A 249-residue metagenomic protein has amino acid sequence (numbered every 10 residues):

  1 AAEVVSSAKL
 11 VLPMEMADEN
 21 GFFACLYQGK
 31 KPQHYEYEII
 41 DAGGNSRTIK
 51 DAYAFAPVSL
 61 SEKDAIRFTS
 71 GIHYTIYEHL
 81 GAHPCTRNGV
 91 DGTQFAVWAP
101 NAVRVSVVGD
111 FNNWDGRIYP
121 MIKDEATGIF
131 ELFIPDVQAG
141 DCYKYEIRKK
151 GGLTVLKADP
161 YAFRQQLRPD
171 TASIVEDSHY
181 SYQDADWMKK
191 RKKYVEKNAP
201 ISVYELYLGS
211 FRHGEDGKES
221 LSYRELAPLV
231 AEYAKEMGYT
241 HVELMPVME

Functional and structural regions predicted by a protein language model:
A1-A8, K30, W98-V105, W114 (+1 more regions): Short proline/glycine-enriched turn/loop motifs at strand-loop junctions of beta-rich domains
V5-L12, A42, D110-W114, K150: Change "in extracellular beta-sheet-rich domains … of secreted and cell-surface proteins" to "in beta-sheet-rich domains
S6-A8, D110-N112, M121, A158-Q165: Short Gly/aromatic-enriched secondary-structure transition segments
D18-A99, G116, D124-E205, S210-K218 (+1 more regions): The feature marks proteins involved in alpha-glucan
V105, S202-L206, V242-L244: Hydrophobic faces of well-ordered beta-strands that scaffold small-molecule active sites in alpha/beta enzyme cores
G109, S210, P246: Residues that line or immediately flank small-molecule/substrate-binding pockets and catalytic motifs
K190-Y194, A227-G238: Short amphipathic alpha-helices and their capping/turn segments at secondary-structure boundaries
H213, L221, E232-E249: Aromatic-lined carbohydrate-binding/catalytic grooves of carbohydrate-active enzymes
